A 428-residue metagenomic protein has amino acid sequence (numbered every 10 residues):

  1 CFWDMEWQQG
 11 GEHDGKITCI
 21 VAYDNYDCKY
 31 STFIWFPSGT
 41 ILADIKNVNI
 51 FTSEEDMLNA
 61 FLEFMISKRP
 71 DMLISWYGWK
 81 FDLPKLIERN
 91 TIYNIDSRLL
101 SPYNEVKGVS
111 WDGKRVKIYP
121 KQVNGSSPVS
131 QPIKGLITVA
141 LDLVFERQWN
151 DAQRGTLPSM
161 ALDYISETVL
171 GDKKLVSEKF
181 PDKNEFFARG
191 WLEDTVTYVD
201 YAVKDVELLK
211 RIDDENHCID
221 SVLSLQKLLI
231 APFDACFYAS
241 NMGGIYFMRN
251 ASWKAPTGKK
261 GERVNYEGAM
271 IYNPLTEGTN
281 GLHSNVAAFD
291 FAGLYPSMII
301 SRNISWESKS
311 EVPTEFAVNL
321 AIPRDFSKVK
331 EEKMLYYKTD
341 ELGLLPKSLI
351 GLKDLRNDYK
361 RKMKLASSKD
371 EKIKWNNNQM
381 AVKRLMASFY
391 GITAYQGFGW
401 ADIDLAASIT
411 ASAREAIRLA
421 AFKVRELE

Functional and structural regions predicted by a protein language model:
C1-M72: Conserved RNase H-like, two-metal-ion catalytic cores of nucleic-acid enzymes
C1-W7, E105-Q131, M248-V264: Extended, Lys/Arg-enriched charged tracts that mediate electrostatic binding to polyanionic substrates
G10-E12, L83-P84, Q148-N150, T156 (+7 more regions): Short helix/loop capping segments that flank catalytic or ligand/cofactor-binding pockets
I17-C19, I87-D96, Q153, K227 (+1 more regions): Short secondary-structure boundary/capping segments
T40-L157, Y164: Conserved DEDDh/DEDDy metal-dependent 3′-5′ exonuclease domain
K68-K85, R89, A140-S240: Acidic, Mg2+-coordinating catalytic module of metal-dependent nucleases/exonucleases that use a two-metal-ion mechanism
N184-N303, E371-E415, K423: Common nucleic-acid-contacting/processivity interface regions adjacent to the catalytic cores of nucleic-acid enzymes
F291-L294, I300, I304-S305, K309-E428: Conserved catalytic core of nucleic-acid polymerases
